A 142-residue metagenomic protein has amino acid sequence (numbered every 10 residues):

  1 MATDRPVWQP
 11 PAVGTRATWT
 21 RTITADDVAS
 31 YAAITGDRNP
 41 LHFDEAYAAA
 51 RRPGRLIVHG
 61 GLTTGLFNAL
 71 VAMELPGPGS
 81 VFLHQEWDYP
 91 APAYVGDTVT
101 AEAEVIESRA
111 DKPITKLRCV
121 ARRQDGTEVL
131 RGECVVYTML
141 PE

Functional and structural regions predicted by a protein language model:
M1-R16, P92-E142: HotDog/MaoC-like acyl-thioester-processing domains
M1-S80: Hot-dog-fold acyl-thioester-processing enzymes
A48-P53, W87, R131-Y137: Short C-terminal domain-edge/linker segments immediately following a structured domain
M73-D97, A101: Mid-chain, well-packed structural core segment of small domains
